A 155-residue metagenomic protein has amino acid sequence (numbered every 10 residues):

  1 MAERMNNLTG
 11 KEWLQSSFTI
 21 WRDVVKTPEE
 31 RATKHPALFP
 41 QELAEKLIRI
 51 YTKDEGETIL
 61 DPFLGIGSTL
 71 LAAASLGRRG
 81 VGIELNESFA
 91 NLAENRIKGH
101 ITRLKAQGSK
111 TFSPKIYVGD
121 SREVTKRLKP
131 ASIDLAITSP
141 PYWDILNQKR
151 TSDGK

Functional and structural regions predicted by a protein language model:
M1-K155: Class I S-adenosyl-L-methionine-dependent methyltransferase catalytic core
